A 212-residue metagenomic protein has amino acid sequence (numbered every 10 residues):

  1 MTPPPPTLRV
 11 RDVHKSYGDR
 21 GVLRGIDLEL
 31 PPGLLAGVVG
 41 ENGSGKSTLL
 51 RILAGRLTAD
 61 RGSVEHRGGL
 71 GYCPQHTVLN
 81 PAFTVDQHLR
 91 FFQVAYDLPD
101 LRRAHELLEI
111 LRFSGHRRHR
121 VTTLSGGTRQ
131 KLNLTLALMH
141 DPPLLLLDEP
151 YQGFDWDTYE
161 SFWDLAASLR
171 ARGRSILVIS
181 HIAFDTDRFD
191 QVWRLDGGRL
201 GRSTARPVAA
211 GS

Functional and structural regions predicted by a protein language model:
L8-V10, L23-G25: Conserved structural motif at the start of ABC-family nucleotide-binding domains
V39-E41: The feature captures the beta-strand-to-loop junction immediately N-terminal to the Walker
A54: Helix-to-loop junction immediately C-terminal to a conserved catalytic motif
H76, P81-A95: Q-loop/switch helix immediately C-terminal to the Walker
R90, L101-H116: Conserved ABC ATPase "signature" region
R120-G127: Conserved ABC ATPase signature
L145-E149: Catalytic Walker B motif of ABC-type/P-loop ATPase nucleotide-binding domains
